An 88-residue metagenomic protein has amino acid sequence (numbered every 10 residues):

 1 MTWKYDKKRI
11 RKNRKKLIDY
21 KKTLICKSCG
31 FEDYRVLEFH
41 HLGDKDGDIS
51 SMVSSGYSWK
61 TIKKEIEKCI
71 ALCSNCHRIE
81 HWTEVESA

Functional and structural regions predicted by a protein language model:
M1-A88: Contiguous alpha-helical segments
